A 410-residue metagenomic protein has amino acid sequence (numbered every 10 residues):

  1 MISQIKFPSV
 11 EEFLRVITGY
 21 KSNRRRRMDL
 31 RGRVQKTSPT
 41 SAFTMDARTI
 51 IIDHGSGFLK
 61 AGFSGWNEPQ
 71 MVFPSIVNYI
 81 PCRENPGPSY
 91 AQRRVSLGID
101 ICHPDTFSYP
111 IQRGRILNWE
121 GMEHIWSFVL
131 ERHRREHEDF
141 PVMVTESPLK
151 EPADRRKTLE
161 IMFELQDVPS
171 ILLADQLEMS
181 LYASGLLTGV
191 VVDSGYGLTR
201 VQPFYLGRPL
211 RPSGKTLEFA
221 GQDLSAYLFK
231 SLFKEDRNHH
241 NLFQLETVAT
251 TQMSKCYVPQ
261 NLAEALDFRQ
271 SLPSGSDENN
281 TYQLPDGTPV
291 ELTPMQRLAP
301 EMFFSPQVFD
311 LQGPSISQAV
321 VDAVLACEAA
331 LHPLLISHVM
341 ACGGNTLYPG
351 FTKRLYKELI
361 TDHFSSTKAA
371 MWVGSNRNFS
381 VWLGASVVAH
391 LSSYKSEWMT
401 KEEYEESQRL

Functional and structural regions predicted by a protein language model:
D29-T44, D154, E164, V168-V192 (+1 more regions): Conserved phosphate-binding catalytic cores of ATP/NTP-utilizing and phosphoryl-transfer enzymes
R33, I125-H133, P289, L298-L335 (+1 more regions): Phosphate/ATP-binding catalytic cores across multiple sugar-kinase/actin-like superfamilies, primarily ASKHA
S38-I76, Y182-P209, L228: Gly/Thr-rich phosphate-binding beta-strand-loop-beta motif of the actin/hexokinase/Hsp70
A47-I161, S170, R211-S213, F243 (+1 more regions): Conserved phosphate-binding loops in N-terminal lobes of ATP-dependent enzymes of the actin/Hsp70/sugar-kinase
T145-R155, C256, Q260, S337-E358 (+1 more regions): Glycine-rich phosphate-binding loops at beta-strand->alpha-helix junctions
A174-Q176, L334, Y356-S386: Conserved phosphate-binding/catalytic loops in two-lobed NTP-binding clefts
S180-Y182, I316, A369-L410: Glycine-rich phosphate-binding/hydrolytic loop that grips phosphoryl groups
Y205-D310, H338: Phosphate-binding glycine-rich/basic clefts of nucleotide- and phosphate-handling proteins, predominantly
